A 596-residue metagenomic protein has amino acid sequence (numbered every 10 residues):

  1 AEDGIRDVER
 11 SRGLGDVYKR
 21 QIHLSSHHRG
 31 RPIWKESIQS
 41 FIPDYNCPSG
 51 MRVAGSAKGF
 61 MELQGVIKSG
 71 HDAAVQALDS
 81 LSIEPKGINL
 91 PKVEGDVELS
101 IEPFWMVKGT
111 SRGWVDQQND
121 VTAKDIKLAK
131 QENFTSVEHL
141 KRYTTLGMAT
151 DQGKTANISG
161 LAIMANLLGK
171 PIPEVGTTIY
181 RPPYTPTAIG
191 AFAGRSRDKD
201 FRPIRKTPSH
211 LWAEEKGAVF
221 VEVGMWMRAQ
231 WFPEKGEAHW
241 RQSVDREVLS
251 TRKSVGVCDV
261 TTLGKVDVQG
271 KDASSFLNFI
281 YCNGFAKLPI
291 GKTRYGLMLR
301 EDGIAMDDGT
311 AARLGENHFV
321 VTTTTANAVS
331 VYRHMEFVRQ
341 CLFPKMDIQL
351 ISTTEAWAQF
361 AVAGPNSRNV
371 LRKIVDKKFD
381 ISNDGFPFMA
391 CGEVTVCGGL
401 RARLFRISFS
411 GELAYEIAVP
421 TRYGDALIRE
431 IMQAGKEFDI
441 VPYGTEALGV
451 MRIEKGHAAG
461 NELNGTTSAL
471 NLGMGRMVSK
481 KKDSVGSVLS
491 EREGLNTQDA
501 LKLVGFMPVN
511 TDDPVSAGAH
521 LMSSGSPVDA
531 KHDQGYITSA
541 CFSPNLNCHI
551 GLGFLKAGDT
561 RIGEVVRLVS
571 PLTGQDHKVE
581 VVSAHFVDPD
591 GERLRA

Functional and structural regions predicted by a protein language model:
A1-D7: Short, exposed "boundary/linker" segments that immediately precede the start of a downstream structural module
R6, R12-I204, A356: Residues forming the flavin
R29-I33, G59, D72-K86, Q131 (+14 more regions): Generic secondary-structure signature for well-ordered alpha-helical cores
E36-Q39, L99-S100, R246-K253, M298-D308 (+3 more regions): Short amphipathic beta-strand starts and helix->beta connectors
I42-N46, A311, I407: Replace "in large, NTP-powered and nucleic-acid-processing enzymes" with "in large, NTP-powered factors and other
S159, N166-L299, I304: Acidic, proline/glycine-enriched N-terminal capping motif
S209-H210, E214-E215, R228, G315-N317 (+1 more regions): Conserved, structured C-terminal
N283-V338: Well-ordered mid-protein domain cores that form the structural environment of catalytic cofactors
